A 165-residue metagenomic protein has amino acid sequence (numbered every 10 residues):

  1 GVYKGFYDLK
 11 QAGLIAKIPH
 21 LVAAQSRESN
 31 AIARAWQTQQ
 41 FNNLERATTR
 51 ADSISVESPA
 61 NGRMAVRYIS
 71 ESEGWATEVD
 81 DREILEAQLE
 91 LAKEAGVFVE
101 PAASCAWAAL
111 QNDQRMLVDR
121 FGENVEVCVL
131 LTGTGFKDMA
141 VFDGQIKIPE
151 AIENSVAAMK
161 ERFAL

Functional and structural regions predicted by a protein language model:
G1-Y3, A31-A33, A102-L110: Short glycine/serine/threonine-rich phosphate/pyrophosphate-binding segments that cradle anionic phosphate groups
Y3, Y7, G135-K137: Gly/Ser/Thr-rich beta-alpha loop segments that engage phosphate groups in nucleotides
F6-F98, Q145-L165: Active-site/ligand-binding loops adjacent to catalytic centers
A16, Y68, A108-L165: Phosphate-binding loop/pocket of nucleotide- and phosphate-handling active sites
P19, I84-Q114, V118-D119, V125-V127: Substrate-binding/catalytic subdomain of NAD(P)-dependent oxidoreductase enzymes
A24, P101, L131: Small/polar loops that bind or transfer phosphate-bearing groups
E28, A103, G135: A generic "binding-loop/recognition-motif" signal
